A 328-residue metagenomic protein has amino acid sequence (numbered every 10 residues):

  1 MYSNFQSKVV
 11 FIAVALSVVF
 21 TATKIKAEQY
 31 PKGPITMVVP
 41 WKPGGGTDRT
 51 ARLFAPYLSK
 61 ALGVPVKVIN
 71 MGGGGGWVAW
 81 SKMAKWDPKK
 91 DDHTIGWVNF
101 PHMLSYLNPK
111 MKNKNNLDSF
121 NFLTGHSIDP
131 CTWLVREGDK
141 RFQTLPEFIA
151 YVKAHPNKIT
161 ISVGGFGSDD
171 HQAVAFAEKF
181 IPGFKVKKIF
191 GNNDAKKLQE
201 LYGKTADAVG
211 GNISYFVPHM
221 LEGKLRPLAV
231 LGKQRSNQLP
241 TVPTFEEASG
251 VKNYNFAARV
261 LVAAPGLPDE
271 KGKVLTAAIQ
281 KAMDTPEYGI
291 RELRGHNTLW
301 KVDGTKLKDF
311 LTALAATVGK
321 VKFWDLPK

Functional and structural regions predicted by a protein language model:
M1-I12: Bacterial N-terminal signal peptides that target proteins for export
V14-F20: Hydrophobic core
F20-A27: Sec/Tat signal peptide C-region and signal peptidase I cleavage site
A27-S119, K158, F166, K179-G210 (+4 more regions): N-terminal (or domain-start) structured segment
L58-A61, K82-T94, Y106-K196, F245 (+1 more regions): Hinge/capping helix and adjacent helix->loop/strand transition within the periplasmic-binding protein
I128, Y215-D284, A313-A316, K328: C-terminal lobe and pocket-closing loops of periplasmic/extracytoplasmic Venus-flytrap solute-binding proteins
A154, E270, A277, R294 (+3 more regions): Surface-exposed, polar/charged faces of alpha-helical domains in mature secreted/periplasmic/lumenal proteins
